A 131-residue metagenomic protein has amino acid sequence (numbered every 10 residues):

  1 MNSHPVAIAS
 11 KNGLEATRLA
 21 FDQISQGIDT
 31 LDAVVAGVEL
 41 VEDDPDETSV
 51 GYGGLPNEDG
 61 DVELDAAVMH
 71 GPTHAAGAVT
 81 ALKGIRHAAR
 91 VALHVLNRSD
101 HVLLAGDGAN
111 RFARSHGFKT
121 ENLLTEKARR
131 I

Functional and structural regions predicted by a protein language model:
M1-I131: Alpha/propeptide regions of enzymes that mature by internal proteolysis
